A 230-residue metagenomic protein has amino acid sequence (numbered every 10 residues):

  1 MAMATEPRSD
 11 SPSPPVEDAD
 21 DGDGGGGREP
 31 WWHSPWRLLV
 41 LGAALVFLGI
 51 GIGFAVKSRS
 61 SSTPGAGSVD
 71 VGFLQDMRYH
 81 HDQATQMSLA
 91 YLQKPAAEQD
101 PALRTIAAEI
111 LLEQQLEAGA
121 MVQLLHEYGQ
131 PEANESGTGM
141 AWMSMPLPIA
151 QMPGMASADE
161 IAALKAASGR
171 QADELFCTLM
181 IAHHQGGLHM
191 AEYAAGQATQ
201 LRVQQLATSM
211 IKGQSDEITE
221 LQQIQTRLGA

Functional and structural regions predicted by a protein language model:
M1-S34: Terminal targeting segments of Actinobacterial cell-envelope proteins
G27-A230: All-alpha RGS (Regulator of G-protein Signaling) helical domain and cognate RGS-like helical scaffolds
